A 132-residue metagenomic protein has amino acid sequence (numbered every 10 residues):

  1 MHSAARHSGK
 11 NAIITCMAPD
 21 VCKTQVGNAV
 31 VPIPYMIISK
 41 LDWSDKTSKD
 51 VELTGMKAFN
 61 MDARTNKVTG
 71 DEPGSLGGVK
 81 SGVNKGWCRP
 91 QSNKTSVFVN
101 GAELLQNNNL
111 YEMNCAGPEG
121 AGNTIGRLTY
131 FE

Functional and structural regions predicted by a protein language model:
M1-E132: Intrinsically disordered, low-complexity proline/glycine-rich segments
